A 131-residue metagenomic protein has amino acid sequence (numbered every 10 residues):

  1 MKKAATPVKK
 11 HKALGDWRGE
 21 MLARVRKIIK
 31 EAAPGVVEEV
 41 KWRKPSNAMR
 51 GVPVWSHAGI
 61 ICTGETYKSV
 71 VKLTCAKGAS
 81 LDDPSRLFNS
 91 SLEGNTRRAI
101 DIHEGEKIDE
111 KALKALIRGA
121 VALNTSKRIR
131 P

Functional and structural regions predicted by a protein language model:
M1-P131: Charge-dense, helix-prone N-terminal extensions
